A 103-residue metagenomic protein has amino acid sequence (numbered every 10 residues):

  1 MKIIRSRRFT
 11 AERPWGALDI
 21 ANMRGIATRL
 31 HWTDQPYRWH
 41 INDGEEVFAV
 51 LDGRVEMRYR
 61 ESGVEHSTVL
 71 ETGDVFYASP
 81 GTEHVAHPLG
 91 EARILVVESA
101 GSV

Functional and structural regions predicted by a protein language model:
M1-L30: A short, N-terminal "cap"/entry segment at the start of jelly-roll beta-barrel domains of the cupin/DSBH fold
I26-N42: Conserved short histidine dyad/triad with adjacent acidic residue
L30, M57-Y59, V96: Short hydrophobic/aromatic-rich beta-strand segments that constitute the beta-sheet cores of beta-sandwich/beta-barrel
Q35, G44-S62: Glycine- and acidic-residue-biased ligand/ion/polar-headgroup-sensing regions
R38-I41, E45-V50, S67-T68, A86: His/acidic/aromatic-lined binding-pocket segments of jelly-roll/cupin-type domains and related regulatory beta-sandwich
L51-D52, E71-T72, G90: A cytosolic small-molecule/anion-sensing beta-strand core signal
E61-P80: Short acidic-glycine-tyrosine-enriched beta hairpin
P80-V103: Ligand-binding loop in jelly-roll beta-barrel domains
